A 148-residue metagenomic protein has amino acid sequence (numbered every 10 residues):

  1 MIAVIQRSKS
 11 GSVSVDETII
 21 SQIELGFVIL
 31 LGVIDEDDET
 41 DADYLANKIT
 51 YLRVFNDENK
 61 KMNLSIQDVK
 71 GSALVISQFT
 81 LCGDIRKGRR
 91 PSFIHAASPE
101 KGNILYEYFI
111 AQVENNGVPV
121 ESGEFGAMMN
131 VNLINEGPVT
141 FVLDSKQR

Functional and structural regions predicted by a protein language model:
M1-I29: Long, amphipathic alpha-helical "stalk/connector" segments that mediate intersubunit docking and mechanical coupling
Q6, G32, S77, N132 (+1 more regions): Short beta-strand segments
Q6-S8, V69, I134-E136: A short, compositionally biased micro-patch
K9, A73, Q78-L81: Short glycine-enriched loops at secondary-structure junctions
I19-K70, T80-A111, N115: Compact, glycine-rich, soluble single-domain proteins
L45, I76, V139: Residue-level signal for inorganic ion chemistry
E58-A73, E121-L133: Glycine/charge-rich, flexible interdomain linkers and switch-proximal surface loops that mediate coupling
F93-R148: Positively charged, low-complexity, intrinsically disordered RNA-binding extensions
